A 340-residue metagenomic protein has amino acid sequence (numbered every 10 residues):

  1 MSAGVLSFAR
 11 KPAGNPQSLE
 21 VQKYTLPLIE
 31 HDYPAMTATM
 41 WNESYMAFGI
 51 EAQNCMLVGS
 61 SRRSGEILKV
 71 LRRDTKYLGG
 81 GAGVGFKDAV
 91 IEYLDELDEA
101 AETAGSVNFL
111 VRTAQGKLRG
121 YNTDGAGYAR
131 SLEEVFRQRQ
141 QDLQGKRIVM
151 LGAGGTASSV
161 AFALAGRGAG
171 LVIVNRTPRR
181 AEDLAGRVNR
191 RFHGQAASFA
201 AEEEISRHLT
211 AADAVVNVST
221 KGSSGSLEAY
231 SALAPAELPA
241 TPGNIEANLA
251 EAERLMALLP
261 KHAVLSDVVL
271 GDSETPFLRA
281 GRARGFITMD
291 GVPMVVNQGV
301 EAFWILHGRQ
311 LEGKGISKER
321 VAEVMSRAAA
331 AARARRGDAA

Functional and structural regions predicted by a protein language model:
A3-Q138: Phosphate/diphosphate ligand-binding glycine-rich loop within oxidoreductases
S7, L259-A340: Adenosine-phosphate binding glycine-rich loop
V21, Q144-R147, K261-H262: Phosphate-coordination loops involved in phosphoryl transfer and adenosine-cofactor binding
L28, G120-G125, L132, F136 (+2 more regions): Glycine-rich adenosine-cofactor-binding loop
G83-A89, T156, T220-S224, G271: Short glycine-rich anion-binding loops that position phosphate/pyrophosphate groups of nucleotides and phosphorylated
L164-G170, R284-I287: Conserved S-adenosyl-L-methionine
A169-F192: NAD(P)-binding Rossmann-fold cofactor-contacting core
H193-T288: Rossmann-like adenosine-cofactor binding region
